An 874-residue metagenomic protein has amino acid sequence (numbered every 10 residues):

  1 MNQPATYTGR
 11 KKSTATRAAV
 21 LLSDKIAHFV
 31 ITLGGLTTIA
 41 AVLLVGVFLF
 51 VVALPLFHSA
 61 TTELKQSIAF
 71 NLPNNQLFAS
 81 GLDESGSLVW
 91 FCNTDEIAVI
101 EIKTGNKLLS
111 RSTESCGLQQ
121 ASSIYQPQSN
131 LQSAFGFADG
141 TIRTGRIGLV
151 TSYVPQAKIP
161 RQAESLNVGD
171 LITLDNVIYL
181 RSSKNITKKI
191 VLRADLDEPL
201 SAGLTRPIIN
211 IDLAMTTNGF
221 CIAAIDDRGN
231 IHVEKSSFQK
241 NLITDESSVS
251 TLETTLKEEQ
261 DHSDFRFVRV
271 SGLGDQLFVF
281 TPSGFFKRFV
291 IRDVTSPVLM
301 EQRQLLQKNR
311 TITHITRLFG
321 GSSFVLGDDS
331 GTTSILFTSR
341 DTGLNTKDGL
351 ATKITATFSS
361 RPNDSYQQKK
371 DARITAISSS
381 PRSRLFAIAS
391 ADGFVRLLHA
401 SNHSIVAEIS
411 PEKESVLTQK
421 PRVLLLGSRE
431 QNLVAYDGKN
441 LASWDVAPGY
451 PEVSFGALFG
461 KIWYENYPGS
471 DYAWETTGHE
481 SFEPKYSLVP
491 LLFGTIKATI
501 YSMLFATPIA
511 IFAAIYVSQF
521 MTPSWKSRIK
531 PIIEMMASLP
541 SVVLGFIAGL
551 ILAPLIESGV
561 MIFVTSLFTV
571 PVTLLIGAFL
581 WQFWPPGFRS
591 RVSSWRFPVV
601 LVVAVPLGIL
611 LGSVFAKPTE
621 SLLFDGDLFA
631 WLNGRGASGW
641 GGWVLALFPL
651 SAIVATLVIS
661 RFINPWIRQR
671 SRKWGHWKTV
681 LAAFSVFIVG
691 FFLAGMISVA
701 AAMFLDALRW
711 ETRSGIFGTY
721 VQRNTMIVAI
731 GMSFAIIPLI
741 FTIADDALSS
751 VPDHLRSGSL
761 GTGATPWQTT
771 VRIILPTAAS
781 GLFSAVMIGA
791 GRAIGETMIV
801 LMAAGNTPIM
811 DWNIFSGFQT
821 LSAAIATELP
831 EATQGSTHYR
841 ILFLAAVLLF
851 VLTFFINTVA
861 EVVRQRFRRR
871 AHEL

Functional and structural regions predicted by a protein language model:
T14, A18-K25, L56-D95, V99-N130 (+20 more regions): Periplasmic/extracellular loop-to-transmembrane helix junction in inner-membrane transport proteins
L88-V89, S133, I222, L277 (+3 more regions): Hydrophobic beta-strand positions that form the internal "hydrophobic ladder" of WD40/Gbeta-like beta-propeller blades
I97-K103, I142-I147, I231-S236, F286-R292 (+4 more regions): WD40-repeat beta-propellers
K485-T499, A553-T573, S590-P606, A616-A655 (+1 more regions): Loop-to-helix entry region at the N-terminal start of transmembrane alpha-helices in multi-pass membrane transporters
T522-K530, V599-A604, K678-V686, R756-S784: Amphipathic cytosolic juxtamembrane alpha-helices at the membrane-cytosol interface of multi-pass membrane transporters
I576-F588, V654-Q669, D745, S749 (+3 more regions): C-terminal transmembrane helix and the adjacent membrane-cytosol boundary/short C-terminal tail of inner/organellar
S714, V800-F850: Interhelical loop and adjacent transmembrane-helix boundary motif in polytopic membrane transport permeases
F741-I743, P766-M802: Transmembrane alpha-helices
